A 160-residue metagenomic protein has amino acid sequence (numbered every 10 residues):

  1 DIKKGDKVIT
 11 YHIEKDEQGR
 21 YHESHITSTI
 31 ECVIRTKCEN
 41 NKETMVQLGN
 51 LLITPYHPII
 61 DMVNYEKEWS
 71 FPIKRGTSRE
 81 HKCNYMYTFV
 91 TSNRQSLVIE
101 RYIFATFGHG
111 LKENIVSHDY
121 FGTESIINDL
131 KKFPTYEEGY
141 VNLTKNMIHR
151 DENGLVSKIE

Functional and structural regions predicted by a protein language model:
D1-E160: HINT/intein-family self-processing domains that catalyze protein splicing or autoproteolytic maturation of precursor
